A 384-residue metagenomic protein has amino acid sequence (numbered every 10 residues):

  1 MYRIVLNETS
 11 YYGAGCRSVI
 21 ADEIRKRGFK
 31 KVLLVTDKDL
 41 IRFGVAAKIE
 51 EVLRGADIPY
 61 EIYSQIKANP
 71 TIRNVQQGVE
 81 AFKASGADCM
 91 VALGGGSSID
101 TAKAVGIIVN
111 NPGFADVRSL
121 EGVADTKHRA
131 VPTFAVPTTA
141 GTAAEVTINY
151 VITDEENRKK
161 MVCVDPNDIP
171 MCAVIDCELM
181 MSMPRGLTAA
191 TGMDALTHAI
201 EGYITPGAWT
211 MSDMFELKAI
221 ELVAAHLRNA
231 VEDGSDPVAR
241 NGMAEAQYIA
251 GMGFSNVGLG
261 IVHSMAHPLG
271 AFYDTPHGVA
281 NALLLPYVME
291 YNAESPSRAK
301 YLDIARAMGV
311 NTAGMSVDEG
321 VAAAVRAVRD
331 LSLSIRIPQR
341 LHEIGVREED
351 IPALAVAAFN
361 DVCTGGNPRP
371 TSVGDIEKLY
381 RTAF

Functional and structural regions predicted by a protein language model:
M1-Y63: An N-terminal, well-structured beta->alpha segment
I41-F114, N229-R240: N-terminal small/polar loop signature for handling phosphorylated ligands or for N-terminal nucleophile
R73-C177: Glycine/threonine-rich beta-strand-loop-alpha-helix active-site module that forms ligand/phosphate-binding
G141, Y248-N281, D361-G365: Glycine-rich phosphate/pyrophosphate-binding beta-alpha loops
N149-V257: Carboxylate- and glycine-rich phosphate/diphosphate-binding segment that chelates Mg2+/Mn2+
F272-D350: Gly/Pro-rich interdomain helix-loop hinge
R347-F384: Short, amphipathic C-terminal "tail helix"
